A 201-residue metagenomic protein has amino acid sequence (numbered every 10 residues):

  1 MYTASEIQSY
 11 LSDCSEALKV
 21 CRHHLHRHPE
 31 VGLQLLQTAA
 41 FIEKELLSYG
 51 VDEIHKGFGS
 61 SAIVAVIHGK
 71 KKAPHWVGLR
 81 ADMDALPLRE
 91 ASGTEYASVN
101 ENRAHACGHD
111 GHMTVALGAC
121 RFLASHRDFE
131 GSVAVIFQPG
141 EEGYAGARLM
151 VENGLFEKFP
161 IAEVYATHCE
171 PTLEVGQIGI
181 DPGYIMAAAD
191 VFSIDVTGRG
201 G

Functional and structural regions predicted by a protein language model:
Y2-H105, D110, T114, R121-F122 (+1 more regions): Acidic/His- and Gly-rich active-site-bordering loop/insert found across diverse amide/peptide-bond hydrolases
L86-L88, G93-A104, G111, F129-G201: Histidine/acidic-residue-rich, glycine-tolerant segments that coordinate divalent metal ions
G118-A119, F156: Residue-level detector of alpha-helical segments with a strong bias toward transmembrane helices and their helix-loop
A119-C120, V151: Short, well-ordered amphipathic alpha-helices
